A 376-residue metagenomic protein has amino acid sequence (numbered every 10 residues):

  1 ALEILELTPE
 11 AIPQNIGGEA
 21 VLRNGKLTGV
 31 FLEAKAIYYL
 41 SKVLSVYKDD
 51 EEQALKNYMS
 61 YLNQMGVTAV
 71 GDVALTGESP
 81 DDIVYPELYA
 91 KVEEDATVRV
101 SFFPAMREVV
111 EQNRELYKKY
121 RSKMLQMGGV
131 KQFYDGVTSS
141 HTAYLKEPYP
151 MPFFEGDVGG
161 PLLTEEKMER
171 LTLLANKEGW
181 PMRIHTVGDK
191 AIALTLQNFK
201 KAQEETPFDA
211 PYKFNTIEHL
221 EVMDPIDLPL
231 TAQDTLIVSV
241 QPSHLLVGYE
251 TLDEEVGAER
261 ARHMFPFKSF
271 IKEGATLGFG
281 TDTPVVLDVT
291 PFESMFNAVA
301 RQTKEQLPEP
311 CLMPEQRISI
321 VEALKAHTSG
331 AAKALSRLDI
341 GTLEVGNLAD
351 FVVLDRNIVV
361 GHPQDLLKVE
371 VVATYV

Functional and structural regions predicted by a protein language model:
A1-R114, Q132, V137-A191, F214 (+3 more regions): Divalent metal-binding segments
N24, F31-K35, K131, T142 (+3 more regions): Short, small-residue-rich loop/turn micro-motifs
L27-G29, K123, G128, D234 (+1 more regions): A generic secondary-structure signal marking the coil-to-beta-strand transition
V92-D95, L116-L125, F208, T231-T235: Acidic (Asp/Glu)-rich catalytic clusters
V110-Y120, V240: Substrate-binding cleft/loops of secretory-pathway carbohydrate-active enzymes
M124-T142, T235-L246: Non-cysteine beta-strand/loop elements that form the S-adenosyl-L-methionine
L173-R183, K190-N215, L220, P225-P229 (+4 more regions): His/Asp/Glu-enriched, well-ordered alpha-helical/loop segment that forms or immediately abuts the divalent-metal
